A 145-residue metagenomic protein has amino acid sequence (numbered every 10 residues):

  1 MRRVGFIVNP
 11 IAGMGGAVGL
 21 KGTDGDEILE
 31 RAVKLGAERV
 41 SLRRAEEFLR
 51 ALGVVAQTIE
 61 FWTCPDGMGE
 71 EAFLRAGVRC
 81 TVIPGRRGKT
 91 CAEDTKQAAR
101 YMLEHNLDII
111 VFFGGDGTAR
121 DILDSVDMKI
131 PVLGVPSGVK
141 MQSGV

Functional and structural regions predicted by a protein language model:
M1-D108: ATP/NTP phosphate-donor binding region
P10-I11, D116-G117, G138: Short glycine-rich anion-binding loops that position phosphate/pyrophosphate groups of nucleotides and phosphorylated
G16-A17, F73, D121-L123, G144: Short glycine-/acidic-enriched loop or helix-start segments at secondary-structure transitions that form or flank
P65, F113-D116: Glycine-rich beta-strand-to-loop/alpha-helix junction loops that act as flexible
R100-L103, R120-D124: A broadly conserved amphipathic alpha-helix scaffold signal in soluble, globular proteins
I109, F113, I122-V145: Short, acidic/small-residue loops that bind anionic groups at enzyme active sites
